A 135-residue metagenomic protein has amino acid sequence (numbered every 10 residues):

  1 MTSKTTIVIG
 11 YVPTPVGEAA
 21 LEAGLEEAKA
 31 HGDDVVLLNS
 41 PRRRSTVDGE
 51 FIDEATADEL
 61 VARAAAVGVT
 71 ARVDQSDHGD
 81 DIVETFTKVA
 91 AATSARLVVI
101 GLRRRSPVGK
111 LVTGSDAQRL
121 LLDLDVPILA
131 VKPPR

Functional and structural regions predicted by a protein language model:
M1-T2, A66-V98, R104, Q118: Structural beta-alpha unit
T2-E54, V67-V69: Small/aliphatic-rich secondary-structure junction motif
T5, R96, D125: Conserved acidic residues
L37, V73-Q75, A130: A structural preference for short, hydrophobic beta-strand core positions in alpha/beta folds
N39, L97, G101-R103, K132-P133: Short secondary-structure boundary segments
I100-D123: Glycine-rich, Arg-bearing micro-motifs that act as flexible, cationic patches
V126-R135: Short, flexible loop segments at boundaries between secondary-structure elements
